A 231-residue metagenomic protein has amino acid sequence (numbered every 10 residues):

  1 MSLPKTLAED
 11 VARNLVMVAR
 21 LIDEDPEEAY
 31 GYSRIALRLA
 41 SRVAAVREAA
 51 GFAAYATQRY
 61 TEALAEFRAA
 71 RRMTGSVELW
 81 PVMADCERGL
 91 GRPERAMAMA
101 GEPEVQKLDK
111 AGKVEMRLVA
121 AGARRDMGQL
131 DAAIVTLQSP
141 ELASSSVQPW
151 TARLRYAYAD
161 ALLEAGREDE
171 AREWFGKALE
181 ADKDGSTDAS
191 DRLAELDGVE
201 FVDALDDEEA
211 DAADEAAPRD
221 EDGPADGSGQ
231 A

Functional and structural regions predicted by a protein language model:
M1-T6, R34-S41, R68-G75, E102-K110 (+3 more regions): Solenoid-like repeat scaffolds
S2-R38, A49, Y55: Alpha-helical segment of the N-proximal tetratricopeptide repeat
L7-N14, A29, A40-R47, T74-V82 (+2 more regions): Generic helix N-cap/helix-start motif at coil->alpha-helix transitions
M17, A49-A50, M83, A120 (+3 more regions): Structural register within alpha-helical repeat arrays
R20-L21, A53, A84-C86, A123 (+1 more regions): Residue-level signature for tetratricopeptide repeat
I22-E24, T57, L90, M127 (+1 more regions): Structural motif corresponding to the intra-repeat A-B loop/turn of tetratricopeptide repeats
M73-V77, V105-Q106, V114-R117, L130-D131 (+5 more regions): TPR/TPR-like (Sel1-like) alpha-helical repeat modules
